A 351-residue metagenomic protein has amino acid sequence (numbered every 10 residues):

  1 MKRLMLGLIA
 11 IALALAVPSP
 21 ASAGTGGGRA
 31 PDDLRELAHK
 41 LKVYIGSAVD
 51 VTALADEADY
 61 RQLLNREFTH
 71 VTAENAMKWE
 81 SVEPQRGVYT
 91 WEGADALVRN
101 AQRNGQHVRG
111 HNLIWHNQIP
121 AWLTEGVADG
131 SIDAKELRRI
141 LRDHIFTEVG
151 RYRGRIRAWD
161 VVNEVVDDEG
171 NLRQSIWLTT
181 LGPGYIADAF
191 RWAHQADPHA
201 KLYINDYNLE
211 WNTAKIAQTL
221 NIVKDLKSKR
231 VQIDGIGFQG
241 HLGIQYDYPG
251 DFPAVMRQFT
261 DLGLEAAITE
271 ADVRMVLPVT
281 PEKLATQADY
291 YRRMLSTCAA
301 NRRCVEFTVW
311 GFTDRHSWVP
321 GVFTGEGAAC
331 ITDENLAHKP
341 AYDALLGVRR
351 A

Functional and structural regions predicted by a protein language model:
M1-G24: Secretory targeting and sorting signals
G27-E74: Boundary/entry segment of secreted carbohydrate-active catalytic domains
L34, R66-P84, E92-L209: Substrate-binding cleft and catalytic face of glycoside hydrolase catalytic domains, especially the flexible beta-alpha
H39-I45, E67-T69, N104-V108, Y152-A158 (+4 more regions): Short, well-ordered coil/turn segments that N-cap beta-strands
A48-D59, W79-E92, V166-N171, L209-Q218 (+2 more regions): Acidic-and-aromatic substrate-binding clefts and catalytic sites of carbohydrate-active enzymes
V51-E67, R138-E148, A214-L226, Y290-L295: Short, acidic/polar
T69-N75, N163, A196-D206, T219-Y246 (+1 more regions): Aromatic- and acid-rich polysaccharide-binding/catalytic face of secreted or lumenal carbohydrate-active enzymes
K201-L209, G240-G243, F259-Y291, G311-C330: Active-site clefts of carbohydrate-active enzymes
